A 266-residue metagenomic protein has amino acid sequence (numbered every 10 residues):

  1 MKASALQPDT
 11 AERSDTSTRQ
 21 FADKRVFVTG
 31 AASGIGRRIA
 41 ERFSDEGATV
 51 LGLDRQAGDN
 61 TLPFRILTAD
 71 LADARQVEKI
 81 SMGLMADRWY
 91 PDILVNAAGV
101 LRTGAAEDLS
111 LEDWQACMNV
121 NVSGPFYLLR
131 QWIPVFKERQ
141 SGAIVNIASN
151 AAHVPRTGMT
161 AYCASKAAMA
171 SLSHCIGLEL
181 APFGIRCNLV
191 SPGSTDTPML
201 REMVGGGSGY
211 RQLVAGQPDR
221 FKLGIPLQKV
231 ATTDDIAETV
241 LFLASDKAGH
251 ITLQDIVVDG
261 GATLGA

Functional and structural regions predicted by a protein language model:
K2-S17, V154, L241, T252-A266: Short C-terminal tail/terminal secondary-structure segment of NAD(P)H-dependent dehydrogenase/reductase domains
A105-A106, D113-Q115, F221: Substrate-binding pocket helix/loop in short-chain dehydrogenase/reductase
L109, P155-C163, C175, M203: Active-site loop-to-helix junction immediately N-terminal to the catalytic Tyr of the SDR YXXXK motif in Rossmann-fold
F126, L227-V258, T263-L264: C-terminal substrate-recognition "lid" of short-chain dehydrogenase/reductases
L129, S165, S173: Active-site helix of classical SDR
P134, L178-P182, G249: Alpha-helical segment proximal to the catalytic Tyr-Lys
S149: Residue(s) in the substrate-gating loop at a strand-loop-helix junction that position the organic substrate next
